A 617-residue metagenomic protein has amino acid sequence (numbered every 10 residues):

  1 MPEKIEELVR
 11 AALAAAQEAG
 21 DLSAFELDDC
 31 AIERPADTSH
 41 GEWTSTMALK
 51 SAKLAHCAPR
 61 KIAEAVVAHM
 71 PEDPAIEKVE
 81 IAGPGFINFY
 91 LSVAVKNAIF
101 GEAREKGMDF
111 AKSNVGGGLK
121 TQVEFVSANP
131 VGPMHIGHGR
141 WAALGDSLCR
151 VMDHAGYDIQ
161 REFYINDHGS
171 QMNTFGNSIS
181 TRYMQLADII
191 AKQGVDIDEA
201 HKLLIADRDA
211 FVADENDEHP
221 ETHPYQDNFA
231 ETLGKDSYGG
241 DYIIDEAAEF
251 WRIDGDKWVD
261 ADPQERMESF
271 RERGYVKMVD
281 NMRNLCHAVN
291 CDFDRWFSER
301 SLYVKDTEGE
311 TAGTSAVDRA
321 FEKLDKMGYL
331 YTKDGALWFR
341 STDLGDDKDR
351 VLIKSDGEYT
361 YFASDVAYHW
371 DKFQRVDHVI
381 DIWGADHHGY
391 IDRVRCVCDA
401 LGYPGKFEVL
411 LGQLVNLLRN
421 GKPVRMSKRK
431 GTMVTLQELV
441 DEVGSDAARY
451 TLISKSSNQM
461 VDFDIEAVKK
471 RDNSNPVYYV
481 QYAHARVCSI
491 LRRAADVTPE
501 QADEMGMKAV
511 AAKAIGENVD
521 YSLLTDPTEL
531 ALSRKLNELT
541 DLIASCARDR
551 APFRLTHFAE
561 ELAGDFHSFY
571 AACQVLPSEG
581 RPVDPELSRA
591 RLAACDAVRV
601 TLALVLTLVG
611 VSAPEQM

Functional and structural regions predicted by a protein language model:
M1-N97, M108, S113-M617: Non-catalytic interaction-recognition regions
A98-A103: Short, charged, solvent-exposed linker or helix-capping segments at domain edges/interfaces that act as flexible hinges
